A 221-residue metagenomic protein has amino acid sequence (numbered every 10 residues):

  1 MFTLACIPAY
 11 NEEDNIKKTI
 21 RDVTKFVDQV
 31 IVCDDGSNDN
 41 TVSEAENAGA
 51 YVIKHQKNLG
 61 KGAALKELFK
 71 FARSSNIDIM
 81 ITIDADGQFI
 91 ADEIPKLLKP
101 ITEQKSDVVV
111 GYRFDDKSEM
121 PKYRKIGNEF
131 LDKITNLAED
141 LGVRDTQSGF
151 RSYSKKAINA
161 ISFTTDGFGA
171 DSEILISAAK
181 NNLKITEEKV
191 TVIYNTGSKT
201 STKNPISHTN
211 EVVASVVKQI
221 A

Functional and structural regions predicted by a protein language model:
F2-L4, E173: Cell-envelope/extracellular polymer assembly enzymes that use nucleotide-activated donors
L4-P8, I31, K54: Short hydrophobic beta-strand elements that form part of the catalytic alpha/beta core underpinning NDP-sugar/donor
Y10-K25: Short, well-formed alpha-helical segments that are part of the catalytic scaffolds of diverse glycosyltransferases
D14-K18, D39-A48: Acidic helix N-cap motif at the loop->helix transition within catalytic regions of sugar-transfer enzymes
D34-V42, G87: A conserved acidic beta->alpha catalytic loop
K57-S74, A91-F168, Y194-V217: Acceptor/aglycone-binding surface of glycosyltransferases and processive sugar-polymer synthases
I77-D86: Short beta-strand-to-loop acidic/aromatic patch adjacent to the donor-nucleotide binding site
T164-D166, I176-I193: Catalytic donor-sugar/metal-binding loop of nucleotide-sugar-dependent glycosyltransferases
